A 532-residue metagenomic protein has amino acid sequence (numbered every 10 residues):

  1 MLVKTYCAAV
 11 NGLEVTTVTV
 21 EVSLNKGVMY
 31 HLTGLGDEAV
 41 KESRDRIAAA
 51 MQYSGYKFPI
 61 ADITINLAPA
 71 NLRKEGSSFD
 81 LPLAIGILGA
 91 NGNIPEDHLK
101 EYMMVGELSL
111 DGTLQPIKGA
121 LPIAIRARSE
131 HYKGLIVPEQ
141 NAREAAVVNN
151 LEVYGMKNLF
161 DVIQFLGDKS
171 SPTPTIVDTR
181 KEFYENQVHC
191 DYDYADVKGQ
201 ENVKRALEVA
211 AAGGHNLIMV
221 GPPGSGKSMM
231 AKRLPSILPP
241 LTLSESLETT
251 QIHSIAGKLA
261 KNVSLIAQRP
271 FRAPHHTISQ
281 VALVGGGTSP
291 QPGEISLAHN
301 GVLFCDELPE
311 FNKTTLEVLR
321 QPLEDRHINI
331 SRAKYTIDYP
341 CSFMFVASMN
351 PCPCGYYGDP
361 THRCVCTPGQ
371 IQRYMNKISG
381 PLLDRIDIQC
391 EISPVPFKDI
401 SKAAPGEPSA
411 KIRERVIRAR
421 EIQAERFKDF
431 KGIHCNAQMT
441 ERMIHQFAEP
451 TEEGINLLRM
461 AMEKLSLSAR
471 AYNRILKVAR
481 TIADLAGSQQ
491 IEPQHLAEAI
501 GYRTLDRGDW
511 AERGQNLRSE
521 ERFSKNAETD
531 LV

Functional and structural regions predicted by a protein language model:
M1-I218, P222-S228, S331, A471-Y472 (+1 more regions): Peripheral, non-AAA+ core regions of ATP-driven protein-machinery
V18-L24, L283, D387-C390: Short beta-strand elements
T33, A39-R44, P59, N66-G76 (+2 more regions): Basic, amphipathic alpha-helical bundle interface domains used for macromolecular binding and assembly
E208, L265, P270, Q280-L303 (+1 more regions): Conserved alpha-helical scaffold flanking the Walker A/P-loop in AAA+ ATPase domains
M219-A260: Walker A/P-loop
G221, G285, E307: The Walker A (P-loop) glycine that initiates the GxxxxGKT/S ATP-binding motif of P-loop NTPases
N300, D306-E307, V318: Walker B catalytic acidic pair
E520-V532: Positively charged, low-complexity/disordered segments
